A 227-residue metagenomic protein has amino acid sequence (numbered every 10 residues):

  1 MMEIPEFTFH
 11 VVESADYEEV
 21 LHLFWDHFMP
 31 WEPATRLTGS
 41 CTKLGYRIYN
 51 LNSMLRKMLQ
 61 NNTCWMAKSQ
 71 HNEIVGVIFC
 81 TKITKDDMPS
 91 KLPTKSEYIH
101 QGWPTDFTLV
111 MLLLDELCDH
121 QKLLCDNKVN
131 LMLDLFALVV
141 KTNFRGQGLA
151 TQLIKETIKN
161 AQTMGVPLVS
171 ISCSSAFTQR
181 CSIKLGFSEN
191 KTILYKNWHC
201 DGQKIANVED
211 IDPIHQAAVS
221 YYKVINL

Functional and structural regions predicted by a protein language model:
P5, N50-M66, G76, I83-M88 (+2 more regions): A short helix-loop-beta-strand connector motif used in the catalytic cores of GNAT acetyltransferases and, in some
T8-H22: A short beta-loop-alpha structural element at the N-terminal edge of CoA-dependent acyl/N-acetyltransferase catalytic
H22-C41, T84-M88: Helix-loop element at the rim of GNAT/NAT acetyltransferase active sites that forms part of the acceptor-substrate
A34-C64, S69, F79, K122-L123: Active-site rim helix/loop that mediates acceptor-substrate recognition in acyltransferases
T35, I74-A137, K191-I214: Conserved acyl-donor/pantetheine-binding loop and adjacent beta-alpha core of acyl/acetyltransferases and related
L133, A161-S174: Conserved GNAT acetyl-CoA-binding A-motif
L135-V140, R145-K159: Conserved acetyl-CoA-binding loop-helix of GNAT-fold acetyltransferases
Q162-T163, S175-H199: Conserved active-site alpha-helix within GNAT-family acetyltransferase domains
